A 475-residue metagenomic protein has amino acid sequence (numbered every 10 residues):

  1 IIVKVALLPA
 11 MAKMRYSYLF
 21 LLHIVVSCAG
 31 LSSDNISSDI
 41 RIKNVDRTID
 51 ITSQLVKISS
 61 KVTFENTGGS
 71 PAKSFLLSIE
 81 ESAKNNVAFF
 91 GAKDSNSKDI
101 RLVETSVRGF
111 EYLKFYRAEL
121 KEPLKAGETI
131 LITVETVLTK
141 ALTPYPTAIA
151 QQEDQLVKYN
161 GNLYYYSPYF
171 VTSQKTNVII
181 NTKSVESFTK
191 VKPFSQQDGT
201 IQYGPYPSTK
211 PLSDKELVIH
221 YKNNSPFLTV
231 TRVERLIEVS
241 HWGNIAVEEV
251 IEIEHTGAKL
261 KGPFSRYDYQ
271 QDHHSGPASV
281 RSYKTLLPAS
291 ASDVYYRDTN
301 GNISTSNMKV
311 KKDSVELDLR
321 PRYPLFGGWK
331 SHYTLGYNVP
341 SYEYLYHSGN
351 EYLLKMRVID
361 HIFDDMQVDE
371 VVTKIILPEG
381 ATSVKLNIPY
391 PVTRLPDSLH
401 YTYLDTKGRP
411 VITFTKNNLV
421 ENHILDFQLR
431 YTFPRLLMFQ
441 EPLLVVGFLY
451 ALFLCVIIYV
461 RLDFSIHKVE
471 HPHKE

Functional and structural regions predicted by a protein language model:
I1-K13: N-terminal amphipathic/basic-hydrophobic helices that include classical n-h-c signal peptides and signal-anchor
P9-A10, I24, H473: Generic low-complexity segments that are intrinsically disordered, proline-rich and/or Lys/Arg-biased
M11-K13, L21, Y459: Intrinsically disordered, low-complexity sequence elements enriched in Ser/Thr/Gly/Pro
R15-G30: Cleavable N-terminal signal peptides of Sec/SRP-targeted secreted and luminal proteins
C28-E475: Lumenal/extracellular ectodomains and adaptor appendage modules of the eukaryotic vesicle/secretory system
